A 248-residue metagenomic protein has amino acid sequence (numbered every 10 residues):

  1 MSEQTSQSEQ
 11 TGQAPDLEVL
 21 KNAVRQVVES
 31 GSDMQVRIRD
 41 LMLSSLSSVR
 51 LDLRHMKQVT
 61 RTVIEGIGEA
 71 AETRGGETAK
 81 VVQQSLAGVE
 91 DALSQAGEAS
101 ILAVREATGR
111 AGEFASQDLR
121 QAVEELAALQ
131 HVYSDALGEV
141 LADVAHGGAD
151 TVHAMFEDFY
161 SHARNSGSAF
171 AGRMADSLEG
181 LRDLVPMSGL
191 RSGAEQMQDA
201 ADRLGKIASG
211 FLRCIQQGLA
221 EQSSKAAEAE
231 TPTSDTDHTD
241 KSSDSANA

Functional and structural regions predicted by a protein language model:
E3-S6: Intrinsically disordered, low-complexity linker/tail regions enriched in polar/charged residues
G12-P232: Extended, low-complexity, charged alpha-helical tracts that assemble into coiled-coils or amphipathic helices used
S234-D240: Short, low-complexity, charge-dense intrinsically disordered segments
S242-D244: Short, low-complexity polar/charged micro-motifs in intrinsically disordered terminal tails
A246-A248: Function-determining surface determinants
